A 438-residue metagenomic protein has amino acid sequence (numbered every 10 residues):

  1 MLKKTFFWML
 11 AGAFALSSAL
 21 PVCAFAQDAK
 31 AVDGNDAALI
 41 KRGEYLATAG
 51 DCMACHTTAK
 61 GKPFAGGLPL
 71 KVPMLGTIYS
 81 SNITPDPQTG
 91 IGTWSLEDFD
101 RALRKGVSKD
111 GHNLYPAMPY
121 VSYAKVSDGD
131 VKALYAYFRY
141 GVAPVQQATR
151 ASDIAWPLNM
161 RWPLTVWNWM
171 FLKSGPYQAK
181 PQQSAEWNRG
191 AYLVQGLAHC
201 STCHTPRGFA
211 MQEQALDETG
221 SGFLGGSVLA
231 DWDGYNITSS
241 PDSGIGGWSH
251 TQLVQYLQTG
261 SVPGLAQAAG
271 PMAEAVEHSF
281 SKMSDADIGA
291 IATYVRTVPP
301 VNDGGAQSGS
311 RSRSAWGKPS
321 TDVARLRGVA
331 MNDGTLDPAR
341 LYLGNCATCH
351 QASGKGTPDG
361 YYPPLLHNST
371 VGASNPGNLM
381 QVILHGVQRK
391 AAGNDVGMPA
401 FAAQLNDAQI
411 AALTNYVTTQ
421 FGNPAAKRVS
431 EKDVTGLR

Functional and structural regions predicted by a protein language model:
M1-T5: Positively charged n-region of N-terminal signal peptides that target proteins for export
F14-F25: C-terminal segment of classical bacterial N-terminal signal peptides
F25-Q27, E44: Boundary of Sec targeting at the N-terminus
A29-V32, D36-A38, T57-I78, K109-A191 (+6 more regions): Flexible coil segments in periplasmic/lumen-exposed cytochrome c-class electron-transfer proteins
C52-C55, C200-C203, C346-C349: Short cysteine clusters
T77-P85, D231-T238: Acidic/histidine-rich, surface-exposed loop or edge segments in extracytoplasmic proteins
G244, G356, L366-S374, Q388-K390 (+1 more regions): Short, contiguous acidic/charged loop-to-helix segments that flank catalytic cores in large enzymes
D337-P376, Q381: C-terminal structural cap/anchor segments
